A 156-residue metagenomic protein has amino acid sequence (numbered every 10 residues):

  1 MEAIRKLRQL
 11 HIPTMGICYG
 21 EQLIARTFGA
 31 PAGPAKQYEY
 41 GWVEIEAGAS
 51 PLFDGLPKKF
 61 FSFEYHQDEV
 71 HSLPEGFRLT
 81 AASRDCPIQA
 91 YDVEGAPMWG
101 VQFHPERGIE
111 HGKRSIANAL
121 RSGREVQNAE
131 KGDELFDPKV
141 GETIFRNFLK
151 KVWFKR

Functional and structural regions predicted by a protein language model:
M1-P51, F61: Cysteine-nucleophile active-site neighborhood
G33, E46-R156: Amide-donor transfer/coupling interface in amidating biosynthetic enzymes
